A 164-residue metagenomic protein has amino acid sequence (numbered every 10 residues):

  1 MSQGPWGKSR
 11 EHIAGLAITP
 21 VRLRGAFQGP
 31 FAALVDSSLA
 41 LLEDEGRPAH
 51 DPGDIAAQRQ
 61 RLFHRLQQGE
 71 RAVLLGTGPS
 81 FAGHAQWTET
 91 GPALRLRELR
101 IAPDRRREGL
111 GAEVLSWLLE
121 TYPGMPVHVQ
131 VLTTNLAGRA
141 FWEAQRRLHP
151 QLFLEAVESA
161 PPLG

Functional and structural regions predicted by a protein language model:
G7-D36: A short beta-loop-alpha structural element at the N-terminal edge of CoA-dependent acyl/N-acetyltransferase catalytic
A33-P52: Helix-loop element at the rim of GNAT/NAT acetyltransferase active sites that forms part of the acceptor-substrate
A49-V73: Active-site rim helix/loop that mediates acceptor-substrate recognition in acyltransferases
L74, S80-E89, R95, R100: Conserved beta-strand in the GNAT
R97-R107, V131-L132: A short, internal acetyl-CoA/4′-phosphopantetheine-binding micro-motif in the GNAT/acyltransferase core
I101, R107-E120, A144: Conserved acetyl-CoA-binding loop-helix of GNAT-fold acetyltransferases
H128-L148, E155-A160: Conserved beta-strand-loop-alpha-helix junction that forms the acyl-donor binding cleft
